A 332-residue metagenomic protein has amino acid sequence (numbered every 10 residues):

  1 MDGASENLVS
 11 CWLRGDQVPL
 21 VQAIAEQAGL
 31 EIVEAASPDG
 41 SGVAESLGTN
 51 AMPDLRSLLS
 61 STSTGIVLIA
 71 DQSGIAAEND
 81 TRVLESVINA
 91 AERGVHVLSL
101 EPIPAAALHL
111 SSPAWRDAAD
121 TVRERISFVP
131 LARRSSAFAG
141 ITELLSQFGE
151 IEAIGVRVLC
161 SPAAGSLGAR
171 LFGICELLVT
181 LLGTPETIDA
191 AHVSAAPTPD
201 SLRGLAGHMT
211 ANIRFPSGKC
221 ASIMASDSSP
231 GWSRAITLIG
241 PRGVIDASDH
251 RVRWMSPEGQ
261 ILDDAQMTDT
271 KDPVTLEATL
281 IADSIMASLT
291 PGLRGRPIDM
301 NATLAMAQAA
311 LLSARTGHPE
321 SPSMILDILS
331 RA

Functional and structural regions predicted by a protein language model:
M1-C11, A44, T64-Q72, A77-N89 (+3 more regions): C-terminal helix-rich "cap/oligomerization" subdomain common to oxidoreductases
M1-G48, S57, S61: N-terminal Rossmann-like dinucleotide-binding module
V9, L84, I88, E92 (+1 more regions): A contiguous active-site-proximal alpha/beta segment in oxidoreductase catalytic domains
C11-V18, A36-G40, I69-A77, S99-P104 (+3 more regions): Structural motif
E31, N50, G94-H96, R125 (+1 more regions): Residue-level detector of anion-binding/catalytic polar loops
I32, S63-G65, I151: Local beta-strand N-terminus motif with an aromatic residue
V156-G231: Rossmann-like dinucleotide-binding domain that binds NAD(P)(H)
P216-T279: NAD(P)-dinucleotide binding in Rossmann-like oxidoreductases
